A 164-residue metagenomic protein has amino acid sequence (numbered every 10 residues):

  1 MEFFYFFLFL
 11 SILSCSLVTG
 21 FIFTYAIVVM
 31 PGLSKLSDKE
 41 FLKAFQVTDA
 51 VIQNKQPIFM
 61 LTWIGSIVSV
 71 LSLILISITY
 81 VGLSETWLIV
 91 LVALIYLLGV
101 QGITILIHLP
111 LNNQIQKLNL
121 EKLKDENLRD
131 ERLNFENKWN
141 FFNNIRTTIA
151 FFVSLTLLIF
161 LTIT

Functional and structural regions predicted by a protein language model:
M1-F7, I52-K55, F59, G82-I89 (+2 more regions): Membrane-interface helix-boundary signature
E2-S16, L75-G99: Interfacial segments of alpha-helical transmembrane regions
L17-I64, Q116-E136: Interfacial loop at the N-terminal end of multi-pass membrane proteins
A26-L33, I95-N119: Inner-leaflet juxtamembrane helices
F45, D49, I67-Y80, I103 (+1 more regions): Membrane-helix exit/interface motif
T62-I74, T147-S154: Core segments of transmembrane alpha-helices that mediate helix-helix packing or line hydrophobic substrate/ligand
F135-F151: Hydrophobic alpha-helical transmembrane segments
L158-T164: Juxtamembrane boundary at the C-terminal end of a transmembrane helix
